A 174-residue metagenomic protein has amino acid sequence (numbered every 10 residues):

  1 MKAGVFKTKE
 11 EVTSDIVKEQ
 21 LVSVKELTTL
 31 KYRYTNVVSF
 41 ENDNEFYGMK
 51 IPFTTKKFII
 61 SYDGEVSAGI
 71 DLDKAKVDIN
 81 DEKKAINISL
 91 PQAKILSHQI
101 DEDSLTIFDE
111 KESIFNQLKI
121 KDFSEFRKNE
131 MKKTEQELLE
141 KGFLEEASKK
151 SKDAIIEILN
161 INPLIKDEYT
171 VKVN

Functional and structural regions predicted by a protein language model:
M1-N174: Domain-level marker for long, solvent-exposed, non-transmembrane regions
